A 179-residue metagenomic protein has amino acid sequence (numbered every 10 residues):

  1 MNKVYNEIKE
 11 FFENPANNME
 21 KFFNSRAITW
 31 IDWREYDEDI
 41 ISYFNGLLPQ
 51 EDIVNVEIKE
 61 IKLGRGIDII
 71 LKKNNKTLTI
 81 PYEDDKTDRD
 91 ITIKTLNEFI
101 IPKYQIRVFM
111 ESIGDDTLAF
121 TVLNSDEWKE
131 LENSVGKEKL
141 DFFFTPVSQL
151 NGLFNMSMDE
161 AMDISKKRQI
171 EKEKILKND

Functional and structural regions predicted by a protein language model:
M1-D179: Contiguous interface-forming segments/domains that mediate binding rather than catalysis
